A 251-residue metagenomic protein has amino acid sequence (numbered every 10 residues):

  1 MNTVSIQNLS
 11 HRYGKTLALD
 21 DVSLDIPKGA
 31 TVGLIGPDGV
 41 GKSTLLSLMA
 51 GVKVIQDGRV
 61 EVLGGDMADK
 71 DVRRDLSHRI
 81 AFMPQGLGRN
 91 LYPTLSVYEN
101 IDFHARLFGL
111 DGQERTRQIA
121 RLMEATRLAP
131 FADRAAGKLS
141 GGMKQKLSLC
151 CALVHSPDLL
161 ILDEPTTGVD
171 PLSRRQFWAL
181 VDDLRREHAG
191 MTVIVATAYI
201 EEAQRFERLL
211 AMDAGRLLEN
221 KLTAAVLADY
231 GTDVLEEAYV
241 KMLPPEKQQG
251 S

Functional and structural regions predicted by a protein language model:
A50: Helix-to-loop junction immediately C-terminal to a conserved catalytic motif
G58-D69, L76-H78: Conserved ABC transporter NBD signature motif
T94, A135-G142: Conserved ABC ATPase signature
D102, R106, Q113-F131: Conserved ABC ATPase "signature" region
L160-D163: Catalytic Walker B motif of ABC-type/P-loop ATPase nucleotide-binding domains
R175-H188: Helical segment within the ABC ATPase nucleotide-binding domain
